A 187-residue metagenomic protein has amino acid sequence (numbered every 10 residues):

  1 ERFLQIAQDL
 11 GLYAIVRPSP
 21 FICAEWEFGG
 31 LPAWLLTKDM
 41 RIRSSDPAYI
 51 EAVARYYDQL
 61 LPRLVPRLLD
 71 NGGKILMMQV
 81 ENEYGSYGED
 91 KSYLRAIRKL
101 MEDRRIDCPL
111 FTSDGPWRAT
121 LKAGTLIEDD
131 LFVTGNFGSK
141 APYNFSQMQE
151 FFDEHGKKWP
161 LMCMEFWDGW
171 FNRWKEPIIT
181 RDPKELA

Functional and structural regions predicted by a protein language model:
E1-E27, R98-D103, D107-C108: Aromatic-lined substrate-binding rim segments of carbohydrate-active enzymes
Q8-D9, V65-L69, A123-I127, E150-L161: Acidic (Asp/Glu)-rich catalytic clusters
L12, D103-R104, K140-A187: Catalytic-core region of carbohydrate-active enzymes that cleave or remodel glycosidic bonds
A14-P18, L76-V80, L110-T112, V133-G135 (+1 more regions): Hydrophobic faces of well-ordered beta-strands that scaffold small-molecule active sites in alpha/beta enzyme cores
S19, E25-G29, E89-D90, K122-A123 (+2 more regions): Short, solvent-exposed loop/turn and secondary-structure capping segments
P20-I22, N82-Y84, P116, S139 (+1 more regions): Active-site-proximal loop/turn and secondary-structure-junction residues that shape catalytic pockets, frequently
I22-A48, M77, C163: Aromatic- and acidic-residue-enriched carbohydrate-binding clefts of CAZyme catalytic domains
A48-D130: Active-site neighborhood of glycoside hydrolase catalytic domains
